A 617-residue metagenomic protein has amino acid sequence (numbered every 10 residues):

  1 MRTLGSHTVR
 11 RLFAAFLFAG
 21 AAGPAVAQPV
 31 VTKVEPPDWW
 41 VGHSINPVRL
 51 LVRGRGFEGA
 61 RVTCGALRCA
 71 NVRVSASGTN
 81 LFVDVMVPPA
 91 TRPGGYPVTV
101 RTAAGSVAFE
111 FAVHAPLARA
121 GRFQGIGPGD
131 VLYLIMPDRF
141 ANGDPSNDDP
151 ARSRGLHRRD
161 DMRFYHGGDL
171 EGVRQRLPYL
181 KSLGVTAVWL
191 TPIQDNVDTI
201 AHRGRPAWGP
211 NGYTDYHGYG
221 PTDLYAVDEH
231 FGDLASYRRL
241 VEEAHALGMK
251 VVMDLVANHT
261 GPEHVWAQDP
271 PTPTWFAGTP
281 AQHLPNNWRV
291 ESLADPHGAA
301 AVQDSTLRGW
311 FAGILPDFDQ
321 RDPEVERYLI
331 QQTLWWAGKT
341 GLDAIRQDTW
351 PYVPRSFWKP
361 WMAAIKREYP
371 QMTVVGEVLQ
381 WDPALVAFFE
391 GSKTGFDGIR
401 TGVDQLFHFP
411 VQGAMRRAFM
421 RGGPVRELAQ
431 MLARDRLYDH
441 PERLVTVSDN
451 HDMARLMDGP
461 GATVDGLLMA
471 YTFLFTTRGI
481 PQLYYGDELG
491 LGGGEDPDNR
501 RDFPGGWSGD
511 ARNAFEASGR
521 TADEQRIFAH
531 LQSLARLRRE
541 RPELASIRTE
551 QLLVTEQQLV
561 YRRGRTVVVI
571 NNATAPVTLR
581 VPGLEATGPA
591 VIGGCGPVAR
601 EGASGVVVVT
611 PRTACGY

Functional and structural regions predicted by a protein language model:
M1-V9: N-terminal secretory signal peptides that target proteins for export/translocation
T8-V9, F13-F16, P24-A27, G94 (+5 more regions): Carbohydrate-interacting/catalytic domains
A27-G59, V107-F123: Beta-strand/beta-sandwich contexts
E35, H43-A104: Immunoglobulin-like IPT/TIG beta-sandwich domains and homologous Ig-like subdomains
D130, F140-L334, K339-T340, P360-R367 (+2 more regions): Substrate-binding/active-site clefts of carbohydrate-active enzymes
Y133, V188-L190, V251-M253, I345 (+3 more regions): Hydrophobic faces of well-ordered beta-strands that scaffold small-molecule active sites in alpha/beta enzyme cores
D144-G168, P460-V464, G519, D523 (+2 more regions): Short, polar loop/linker segments at the starts of domains and inter-domain junctions
V241, H259, Q332-L334, G338-D439 (+9 more regions): Active-site-proximal helices and loops of the catalytic beta/alpha 8
